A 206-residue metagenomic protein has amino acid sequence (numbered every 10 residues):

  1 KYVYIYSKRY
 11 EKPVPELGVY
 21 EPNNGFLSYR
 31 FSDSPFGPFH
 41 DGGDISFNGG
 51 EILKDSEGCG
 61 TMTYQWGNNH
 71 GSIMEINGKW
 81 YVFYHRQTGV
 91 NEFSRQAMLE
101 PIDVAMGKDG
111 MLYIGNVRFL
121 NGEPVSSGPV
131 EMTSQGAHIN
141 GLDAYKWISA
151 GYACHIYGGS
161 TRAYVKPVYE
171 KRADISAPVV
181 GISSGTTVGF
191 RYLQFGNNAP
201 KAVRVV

Functional and structural regions predicted by a protein language model:
K1-V206: Carbohydrate-active catalytic/glycan-binding domains of CAZyme proteins, especially the secreted or lumenal ectodomains
